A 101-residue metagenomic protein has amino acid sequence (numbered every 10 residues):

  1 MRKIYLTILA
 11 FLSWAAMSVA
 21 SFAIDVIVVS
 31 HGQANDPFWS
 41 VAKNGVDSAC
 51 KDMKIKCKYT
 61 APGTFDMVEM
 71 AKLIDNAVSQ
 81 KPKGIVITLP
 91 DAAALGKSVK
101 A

Functional and structural regions predicted by a protein language model:
R2-Y5, S21-A101: A residue-level marker of the well-folded mature domains of exported/periplasmic proteins
T7-A20: Bacterial N-terminal signal peptides
